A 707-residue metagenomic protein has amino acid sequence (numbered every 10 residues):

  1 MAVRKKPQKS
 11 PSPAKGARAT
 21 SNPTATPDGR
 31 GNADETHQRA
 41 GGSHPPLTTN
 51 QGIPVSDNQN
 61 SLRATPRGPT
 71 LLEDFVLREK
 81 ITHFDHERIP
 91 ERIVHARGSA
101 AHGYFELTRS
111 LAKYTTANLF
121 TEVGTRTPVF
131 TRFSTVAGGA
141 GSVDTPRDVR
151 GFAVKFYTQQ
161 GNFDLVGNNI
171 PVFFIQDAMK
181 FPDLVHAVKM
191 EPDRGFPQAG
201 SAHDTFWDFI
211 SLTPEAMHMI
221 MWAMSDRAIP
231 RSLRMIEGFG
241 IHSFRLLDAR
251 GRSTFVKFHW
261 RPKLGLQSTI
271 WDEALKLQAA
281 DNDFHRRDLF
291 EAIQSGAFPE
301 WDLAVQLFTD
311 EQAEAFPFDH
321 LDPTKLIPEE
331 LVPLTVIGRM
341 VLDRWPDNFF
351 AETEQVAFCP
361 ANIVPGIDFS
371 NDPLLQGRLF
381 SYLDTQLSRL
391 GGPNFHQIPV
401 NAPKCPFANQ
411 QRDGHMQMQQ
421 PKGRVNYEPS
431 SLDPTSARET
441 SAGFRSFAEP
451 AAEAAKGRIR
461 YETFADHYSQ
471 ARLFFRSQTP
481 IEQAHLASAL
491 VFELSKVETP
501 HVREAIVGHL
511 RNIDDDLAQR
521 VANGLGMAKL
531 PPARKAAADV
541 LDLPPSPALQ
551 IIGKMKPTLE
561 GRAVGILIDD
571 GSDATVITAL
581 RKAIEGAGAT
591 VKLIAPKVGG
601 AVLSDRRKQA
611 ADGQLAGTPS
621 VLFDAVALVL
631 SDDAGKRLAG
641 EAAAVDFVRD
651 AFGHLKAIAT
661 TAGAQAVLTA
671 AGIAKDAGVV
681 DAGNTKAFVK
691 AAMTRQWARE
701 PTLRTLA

Functional and structural regions predicted by a protein language model:
A2-A574, T578-R581, E585-G586, T590 (+4 more regions): Active-site-adjacent core segments of small-molecule enzymes
T499, A625-L630, A644-A671: Catalytic nucleophile loop
E560, V621-L622, H654: Residue-level preference for short coil/turn positions at secondary-structure junctions
L593-I594, A659-T661, D681: General beta-strand structural signal in soluble alpha/beta enzymes
K608-A616, S620, A671-V689: Structural recognition of alpha->loop->beta junctions
Q614-G617, A642-V648: A short, acidic, amphipathic alpha-helical segment used as a generic capping/interface helix at domain edges
D633-V645: Glycine/threonine-rich flexible loop motifs
G678-A707: A charged, well-structured terminal subsegment
